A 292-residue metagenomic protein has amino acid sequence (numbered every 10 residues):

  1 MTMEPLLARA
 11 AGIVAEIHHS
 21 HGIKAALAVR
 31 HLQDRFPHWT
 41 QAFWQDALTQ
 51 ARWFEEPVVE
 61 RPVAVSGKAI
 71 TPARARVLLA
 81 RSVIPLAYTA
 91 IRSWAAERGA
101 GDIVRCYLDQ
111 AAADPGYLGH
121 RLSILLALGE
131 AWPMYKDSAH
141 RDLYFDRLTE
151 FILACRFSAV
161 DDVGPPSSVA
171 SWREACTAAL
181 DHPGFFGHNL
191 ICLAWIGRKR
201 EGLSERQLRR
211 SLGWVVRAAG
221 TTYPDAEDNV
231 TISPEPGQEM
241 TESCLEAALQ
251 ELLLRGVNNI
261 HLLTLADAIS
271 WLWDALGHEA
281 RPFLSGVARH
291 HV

Functional and structural regions predicted by a protein language model:
M1-V292: Mature, well-folded catalytic/scaffold domains that follow N-terminal targeting or propeptide regions
